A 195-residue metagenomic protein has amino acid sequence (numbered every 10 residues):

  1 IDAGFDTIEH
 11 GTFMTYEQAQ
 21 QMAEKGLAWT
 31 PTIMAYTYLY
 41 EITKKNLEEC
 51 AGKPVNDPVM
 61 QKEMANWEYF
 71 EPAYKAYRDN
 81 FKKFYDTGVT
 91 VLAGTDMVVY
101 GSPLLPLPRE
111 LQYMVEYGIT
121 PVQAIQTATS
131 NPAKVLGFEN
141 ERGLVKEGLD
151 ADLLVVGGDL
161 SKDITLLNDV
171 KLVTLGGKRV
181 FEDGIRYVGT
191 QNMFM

Functional and structural regions predicted by a protein language model:
I1-Y74, V98, G118, L136 (+1 more regions): Active-site core of metal-dependent hydrolases
M14-T15, S161-K162, F181: Glycine-rich nucleotide phosphate-binding loop and flanking beta-alpha elements of Rossmann-like dinucleotide-binding
T37, V99, S161-K162, I185: Surface-exposed, flexible loop/turn segments at secondary-structure boundaries
Q61-A65, A73-D159, T165: His/Asp/Glu-enriched, well-ordered alpha-helical/loop segment that forms or immediately abuts the divalent-metal
N168: Short, flexible helix/strand-to-coil boundary loops that buttress conserved ligand/catalytic motifs in alpha/beta
V173: Short aromatic-centered micro-motifs
E182-M195: Glycine- and charge-enriched low-complexity intrinsically disordered segments
